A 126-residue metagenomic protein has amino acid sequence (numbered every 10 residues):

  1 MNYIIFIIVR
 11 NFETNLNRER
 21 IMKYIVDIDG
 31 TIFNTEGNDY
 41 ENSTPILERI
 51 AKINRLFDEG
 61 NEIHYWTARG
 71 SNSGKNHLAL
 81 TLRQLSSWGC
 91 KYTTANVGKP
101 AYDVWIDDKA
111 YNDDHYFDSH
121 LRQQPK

Functional and structural regions predicted by a protein language model:
Y3-F6, F12: Aromatic (phenylalanine/tyrosine) cluster motif
V9, L16-K126: Catalytic phosphate/metal-binding cores of nucleic-acid and nucleotide-processing enzymes, i.e., regions that mediate
